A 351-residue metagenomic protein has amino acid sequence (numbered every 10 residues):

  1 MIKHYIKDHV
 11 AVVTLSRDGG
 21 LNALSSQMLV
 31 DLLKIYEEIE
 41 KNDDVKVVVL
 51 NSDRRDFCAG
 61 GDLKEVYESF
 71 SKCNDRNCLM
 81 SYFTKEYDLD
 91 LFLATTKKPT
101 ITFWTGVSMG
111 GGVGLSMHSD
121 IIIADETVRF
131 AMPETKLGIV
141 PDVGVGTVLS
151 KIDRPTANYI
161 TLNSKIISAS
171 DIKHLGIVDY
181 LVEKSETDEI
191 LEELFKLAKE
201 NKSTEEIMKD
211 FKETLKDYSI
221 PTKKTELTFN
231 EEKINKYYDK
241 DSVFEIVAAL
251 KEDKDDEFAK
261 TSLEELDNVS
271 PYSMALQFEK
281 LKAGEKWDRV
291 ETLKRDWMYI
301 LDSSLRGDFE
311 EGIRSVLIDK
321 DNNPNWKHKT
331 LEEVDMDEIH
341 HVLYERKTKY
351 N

Functional and structural regions predicted by a protein language model:
M1-N51, L91: Conserved CoA-thioester-binding segment of acyl-CoA-metabolizing enzymes
V13, L50, D62, L115-M117 (+3 more regions): Hydrophobic/aromatic residues within transmembrane alpha-helices of multi-pass small-molecule transporters
S52-K85, V342: Glycine- (often His-adjacent) and acidic-residue-rich active-site loop that binds/positions the CoA thioester
L93-L137, S164, A169: Glycine-rich beta-to-alpha active-site loop
S119-P141, G176-L191: Gly/Pro- and small hydrophobic-enriched strand-loop and loop-to-helix capping segments that sit at the rims
G144, K151-I207: Contiguous mid-protein beta-loop-alpha structural module that forms a pocket-lining wall or clamp of enzyme active
E183-E265: Amphipathic alpha-helical blocks and their helix-capping loop/short-beta junctions
I246-A259, L266-N351: Long, low-complexity C-terminal extensions of enzymes
